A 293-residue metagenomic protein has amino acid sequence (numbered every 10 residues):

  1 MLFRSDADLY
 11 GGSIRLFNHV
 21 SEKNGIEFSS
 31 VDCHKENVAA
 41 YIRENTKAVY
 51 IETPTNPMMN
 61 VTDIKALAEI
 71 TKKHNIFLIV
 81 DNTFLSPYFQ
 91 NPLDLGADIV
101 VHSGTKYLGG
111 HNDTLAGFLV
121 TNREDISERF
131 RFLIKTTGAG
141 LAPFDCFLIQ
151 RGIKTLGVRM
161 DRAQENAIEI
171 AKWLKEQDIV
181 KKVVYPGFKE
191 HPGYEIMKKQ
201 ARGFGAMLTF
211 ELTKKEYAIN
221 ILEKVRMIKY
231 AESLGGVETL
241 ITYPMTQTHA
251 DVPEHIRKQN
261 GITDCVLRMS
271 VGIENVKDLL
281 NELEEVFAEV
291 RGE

Functional and structural regions predicted by a protein language model:
R4-I179: Conserved PLP-enzyme active-site core in the AAT-like
G11, N18, E27-S29, R159 (+2 more regions): PLP-dependent enzyme catalytic core of the Aspartate aminotransferase-like
T137-G138, V225-G235, V286-E293: A common structural junction motif
E169-K175, K229-Y230, K277-D278: Short amphipathic alpha-helical segments with coiled-coil-like heptad repeat character
K182-L267, V271: Conserved C-terminal alpha-helix-loop-beta "cap" of PLP-dependent enzymes that closes/shapes the active-site mouth
